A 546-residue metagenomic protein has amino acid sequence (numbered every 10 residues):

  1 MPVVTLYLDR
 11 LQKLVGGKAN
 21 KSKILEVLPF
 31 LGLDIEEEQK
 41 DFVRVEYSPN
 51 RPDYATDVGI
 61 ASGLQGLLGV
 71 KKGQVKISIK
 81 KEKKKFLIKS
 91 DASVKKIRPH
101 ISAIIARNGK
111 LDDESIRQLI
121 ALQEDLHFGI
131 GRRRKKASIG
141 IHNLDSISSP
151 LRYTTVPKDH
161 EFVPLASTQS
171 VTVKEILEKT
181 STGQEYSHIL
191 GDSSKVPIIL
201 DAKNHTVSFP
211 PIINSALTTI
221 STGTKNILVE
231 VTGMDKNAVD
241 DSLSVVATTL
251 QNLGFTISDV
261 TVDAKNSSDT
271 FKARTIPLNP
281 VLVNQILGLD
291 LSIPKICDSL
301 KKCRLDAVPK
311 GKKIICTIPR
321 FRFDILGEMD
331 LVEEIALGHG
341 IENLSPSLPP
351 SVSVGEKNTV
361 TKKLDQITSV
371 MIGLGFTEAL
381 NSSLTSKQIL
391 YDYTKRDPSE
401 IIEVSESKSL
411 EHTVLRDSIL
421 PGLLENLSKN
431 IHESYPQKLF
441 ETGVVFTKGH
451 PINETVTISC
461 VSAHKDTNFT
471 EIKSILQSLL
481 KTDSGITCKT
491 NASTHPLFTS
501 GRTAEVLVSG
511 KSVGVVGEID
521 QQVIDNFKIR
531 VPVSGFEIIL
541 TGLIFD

Functional and structural regions predicted by a protein language model:
P2-K13, K18-E37, D41-A103, K135 (+4 more regions): Extended, well-folded interaction surfaces typified by the phenylalanyl-tRNA synthetase beta subunit core
L67-K71, I101-S267, T275, T377-D546: TRNA-recognition modules of translation machinery and tRNA-sensing kinases, especially anticodon-binding
